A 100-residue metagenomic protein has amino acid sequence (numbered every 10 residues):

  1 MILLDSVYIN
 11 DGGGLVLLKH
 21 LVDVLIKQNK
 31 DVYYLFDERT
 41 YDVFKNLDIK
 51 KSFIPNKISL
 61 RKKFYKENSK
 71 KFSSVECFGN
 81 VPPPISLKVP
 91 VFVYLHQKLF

Functional and structural regions predicted by a protein language model:
M1-L3, E76: Conserved beta-strand elements of the Class I
L3, D31-L35, F92: A structural signal for isolated positions on well-ordered beta-strands in alpha/beta enzyme cores
L4-K19: A short, glycine/small-residue-rich beta-strand->loop->alpha-helix junction that serves as a flexible
V7-N10, R39-D42, N80-P83, Q97-F100: Short, solvent-exposed loop/turn segments at secondary-structure junctions
L15-L17, V43-D48, S86-P90: Short aromatic-enriched loop/helix-cap "lid" or pocket-rim segments at secondary-structure transitions that line
D23-V24, Q28-P82: Active-site donor-binding segments of glycosyltransferases and PAPS-dependent sulfotransferases
S74-E76, S86-F100: Active-site proximal beta-strand in glycosyltransferases
